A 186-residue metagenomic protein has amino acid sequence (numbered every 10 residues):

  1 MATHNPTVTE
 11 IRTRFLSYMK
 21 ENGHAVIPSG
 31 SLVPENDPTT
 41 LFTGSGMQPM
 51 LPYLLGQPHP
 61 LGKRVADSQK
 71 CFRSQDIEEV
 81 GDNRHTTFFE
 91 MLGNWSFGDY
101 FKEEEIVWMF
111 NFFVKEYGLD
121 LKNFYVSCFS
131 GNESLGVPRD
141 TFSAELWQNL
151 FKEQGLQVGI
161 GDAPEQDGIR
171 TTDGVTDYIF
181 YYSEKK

Functional and structural regions predicted by a protein language model:
A2-K186: Structured aminoacyl-transfer and RNA-binding surfaces used for tRNA recognition/handling in the translation apparatus
